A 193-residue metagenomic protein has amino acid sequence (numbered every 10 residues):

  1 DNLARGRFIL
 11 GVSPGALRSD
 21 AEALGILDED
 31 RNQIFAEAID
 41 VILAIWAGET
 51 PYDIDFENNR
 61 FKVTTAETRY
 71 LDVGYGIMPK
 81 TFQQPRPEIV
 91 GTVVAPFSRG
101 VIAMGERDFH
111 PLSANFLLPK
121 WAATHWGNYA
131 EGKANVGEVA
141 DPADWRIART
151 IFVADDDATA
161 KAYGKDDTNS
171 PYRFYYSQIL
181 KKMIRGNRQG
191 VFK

Functional and structural regions predicted by a protein language model:
D1-R7, I102-E106, A130, A134-A140: Acidic (Asp/Glu)-rich catalytic clusters
N2-L3, T81-Q84: Extracellular/periplasmic catalytic domains that process cell-envelope and extracellular macromolecules
R7-G11, E88-V90, H110-L112, P142-A148: Structural preference for beta-strand elements that scaffold enzyme active sites
V12-A16, N115: Glycine-rich, histidine-containing beta strand-loop boundary motifs that form or position
G15-I26: Acidic/polar active-site rim loop that often engages polyanionic ligands
E29-F82, K120-K193: An alpha-helical appendage that flanks or caps ligand/catalytic pockets
P85-P96, F152: Active-site mouth loops of central-metabolism enzymes
F97-W126: A conserved active-site cap/scaffold subdomain adjacent to cofactor or substrate pockets
